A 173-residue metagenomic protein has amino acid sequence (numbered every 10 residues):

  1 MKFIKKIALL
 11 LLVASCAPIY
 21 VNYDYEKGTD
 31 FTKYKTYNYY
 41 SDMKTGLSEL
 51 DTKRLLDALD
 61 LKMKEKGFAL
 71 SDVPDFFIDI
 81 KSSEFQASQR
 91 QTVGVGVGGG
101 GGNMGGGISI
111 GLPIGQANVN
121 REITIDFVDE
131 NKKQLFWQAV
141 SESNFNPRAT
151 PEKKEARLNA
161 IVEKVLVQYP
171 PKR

Functional and structural regions predicted by a protein language model:
K2-L10: Sec-dependent signal peptide recognition, specifically the positively charged N-region followed immediately by
K5, G28, G67-A69, I114-Q116: Residues embedded in well-ordered secondary-structure elements
L12-S15: C-terminal motif of bacterial Sec signal peptides marking the signal peptidase cleavage site
A17-N22, E26-T29, G115-I123, F127-R173: C-terminal/domain-edge helix-coil "capping" segments
D24-E26, M63-E65, G111: A generic local structural motif
F31-K35, G67-D75, F127-L135: A short, structured loop/turn motif at beta-sheet edges
T36-A87: N-terminal segment of the mature soluble domain
K81-Q134, E142: Surface-exposed short loop/turn segments
